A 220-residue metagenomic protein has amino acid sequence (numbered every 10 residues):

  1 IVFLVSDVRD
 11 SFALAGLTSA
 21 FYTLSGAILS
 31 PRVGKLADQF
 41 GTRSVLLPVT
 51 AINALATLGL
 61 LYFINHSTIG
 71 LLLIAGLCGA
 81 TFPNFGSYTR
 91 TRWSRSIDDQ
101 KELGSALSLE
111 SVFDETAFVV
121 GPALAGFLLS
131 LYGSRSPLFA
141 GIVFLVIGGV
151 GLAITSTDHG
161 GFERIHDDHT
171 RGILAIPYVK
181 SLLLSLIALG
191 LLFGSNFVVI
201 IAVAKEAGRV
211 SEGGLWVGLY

Functional and structural regions predicted by a protein language model:
I1-A27, I173-G218: Helix-loop boundary and gating motifs at the non-cytosolic
T23-P31, F118-V119, A123: Residue-level signature of mid-helix packing/kink "hotspots" within the transmembrane helices of 12-pass Major
I28-T42, L129: Helix-to-loop junctions at the C-terminal end of transmembrane segments in multipass secondary transporters
A51-H66: C-terminal ends and interior cores of transmembrane alpha-helices in multi-pass membrane transporters/permeases
G76-T116: Cytoplasmic helix-loop-helix junction between adjacent transmembrane helices in 12-TM secondary transporters
F85, V143-F162: C-terminal membrane-cytosol helix-exit motif in multi-pass small-molecule transporters
V120-G141: Transmembrane alpha-helix termini and helix-breaking/packing motifs in multi-pass membrane transporters
